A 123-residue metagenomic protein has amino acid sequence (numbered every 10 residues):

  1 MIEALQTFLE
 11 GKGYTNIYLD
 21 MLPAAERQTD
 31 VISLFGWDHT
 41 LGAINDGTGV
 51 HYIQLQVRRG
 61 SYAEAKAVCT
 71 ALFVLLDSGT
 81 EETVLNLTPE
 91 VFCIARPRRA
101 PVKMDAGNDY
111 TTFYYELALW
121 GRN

Functional and structural regions predicted by a protein language model:
M1-N45, G79-E90: Small/polar-rich, solvent-exposed N-terminal microdomains that initiate assembly or binding
P23, Q54, F92-A95: General helical secondary-structure elements
L34, L72, F113-L117: Generic low-polarity alpha-helical segments
W37-H39, H51-L55, L72-D77: Short, low-complexity, polar/charged sequence segments that are solvent-exposed and flexible
G47-A65, D109-G121: Oligomerization/assembly interface segments of phage tail-like spikes and tubes
G60-V84: Mid-chain, well-packed structural core segment of small domains
D77-N123: Acidic-leaning, charged glycine-interspersed low-complexity segments
